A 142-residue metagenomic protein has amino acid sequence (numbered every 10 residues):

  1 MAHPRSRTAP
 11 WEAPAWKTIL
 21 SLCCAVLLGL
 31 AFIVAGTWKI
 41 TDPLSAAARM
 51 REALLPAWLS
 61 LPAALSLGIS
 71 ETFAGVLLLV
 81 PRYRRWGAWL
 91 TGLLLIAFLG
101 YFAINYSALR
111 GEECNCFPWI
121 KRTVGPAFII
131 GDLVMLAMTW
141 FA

Functional and structural regions predicted by a protein language model:
A2-A142: Membrane-interfacial helix-loop segments of redox and metal-homeostasis proteins, especially TM-loop-TM junctions
